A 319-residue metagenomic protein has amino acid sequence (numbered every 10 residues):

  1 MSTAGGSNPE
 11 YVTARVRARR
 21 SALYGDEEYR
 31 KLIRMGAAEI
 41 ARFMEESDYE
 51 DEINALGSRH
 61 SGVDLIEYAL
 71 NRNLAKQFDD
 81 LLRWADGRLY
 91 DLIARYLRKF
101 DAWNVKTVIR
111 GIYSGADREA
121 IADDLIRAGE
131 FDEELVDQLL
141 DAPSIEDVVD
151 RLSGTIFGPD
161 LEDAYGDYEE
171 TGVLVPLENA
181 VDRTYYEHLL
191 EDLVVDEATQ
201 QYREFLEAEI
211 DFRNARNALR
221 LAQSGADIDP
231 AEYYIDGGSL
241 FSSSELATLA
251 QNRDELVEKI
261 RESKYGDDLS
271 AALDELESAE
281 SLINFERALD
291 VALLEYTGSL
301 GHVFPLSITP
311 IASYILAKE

Functional and structural regions predicted by a protein language model:
M1-E319: N-terminal domain-start signal
